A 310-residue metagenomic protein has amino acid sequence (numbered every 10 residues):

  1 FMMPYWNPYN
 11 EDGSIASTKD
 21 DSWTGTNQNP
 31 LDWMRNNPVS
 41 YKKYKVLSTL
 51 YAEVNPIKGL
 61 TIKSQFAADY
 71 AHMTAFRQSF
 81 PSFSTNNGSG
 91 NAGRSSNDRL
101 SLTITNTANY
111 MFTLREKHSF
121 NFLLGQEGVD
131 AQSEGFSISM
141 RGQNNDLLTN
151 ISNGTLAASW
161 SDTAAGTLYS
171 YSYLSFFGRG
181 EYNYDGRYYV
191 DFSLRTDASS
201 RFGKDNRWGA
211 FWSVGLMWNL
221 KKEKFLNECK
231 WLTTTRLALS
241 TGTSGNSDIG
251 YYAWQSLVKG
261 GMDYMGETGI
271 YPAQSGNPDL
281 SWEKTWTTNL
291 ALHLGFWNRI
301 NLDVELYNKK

Functional and structural regions predicted by a protein language model:
F1-K45, Q65-L174, L220-T287, H293 (+2 more regions): Surface-exposed loop/interface segments of Gram-negative outer-membrane beta-barrel transport/assembly proteins
L174-Y184: Structured alpha-helical segments in the cores of large, soluble enzyme domains
S175, G209-F211: Transmembrane beta-barrel architecture of outer membranes
V190-S199, L239-T241: Transmembrane beta-strand segments that form the barrel wall of outer-membrane beta-barrel proteins
S200-N206: Solvent-exposed loop/turn segments connecting transmembrane beta-strands in outer-membrane beta-barrel proteins
V214-M217: Outer-membrane beta-barrel "beta-signal"
